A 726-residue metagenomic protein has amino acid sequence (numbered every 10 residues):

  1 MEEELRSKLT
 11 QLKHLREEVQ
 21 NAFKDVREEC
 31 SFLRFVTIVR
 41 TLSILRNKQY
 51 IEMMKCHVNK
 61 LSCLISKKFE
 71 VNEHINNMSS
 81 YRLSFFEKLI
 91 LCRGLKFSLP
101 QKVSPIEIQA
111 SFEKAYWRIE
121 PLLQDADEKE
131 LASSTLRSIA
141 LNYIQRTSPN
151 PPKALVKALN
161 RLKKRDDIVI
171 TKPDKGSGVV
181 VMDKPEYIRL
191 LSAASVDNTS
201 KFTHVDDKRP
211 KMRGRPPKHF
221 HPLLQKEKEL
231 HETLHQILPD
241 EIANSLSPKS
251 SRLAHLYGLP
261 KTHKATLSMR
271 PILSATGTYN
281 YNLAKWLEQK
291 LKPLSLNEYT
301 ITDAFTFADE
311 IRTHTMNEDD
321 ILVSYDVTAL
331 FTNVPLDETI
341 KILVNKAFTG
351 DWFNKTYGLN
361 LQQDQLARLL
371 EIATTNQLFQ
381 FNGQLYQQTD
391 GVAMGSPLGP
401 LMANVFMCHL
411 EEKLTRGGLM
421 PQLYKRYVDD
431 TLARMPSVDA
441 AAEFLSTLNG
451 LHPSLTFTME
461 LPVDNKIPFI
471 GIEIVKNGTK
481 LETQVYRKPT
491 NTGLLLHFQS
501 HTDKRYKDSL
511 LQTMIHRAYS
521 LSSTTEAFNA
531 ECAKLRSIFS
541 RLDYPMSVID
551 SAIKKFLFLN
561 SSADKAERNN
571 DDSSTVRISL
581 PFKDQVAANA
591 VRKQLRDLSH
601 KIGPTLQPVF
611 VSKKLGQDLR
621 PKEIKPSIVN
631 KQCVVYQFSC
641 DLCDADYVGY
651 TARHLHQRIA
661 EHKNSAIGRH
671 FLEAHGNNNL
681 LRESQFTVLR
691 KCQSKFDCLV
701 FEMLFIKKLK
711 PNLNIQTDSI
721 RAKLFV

Functional and structural regions predicted by a protein language model:
M1-V726: Charged structural interfaces that engage phosphate-rich ligands and support phosphoryl-transfer chemistry
